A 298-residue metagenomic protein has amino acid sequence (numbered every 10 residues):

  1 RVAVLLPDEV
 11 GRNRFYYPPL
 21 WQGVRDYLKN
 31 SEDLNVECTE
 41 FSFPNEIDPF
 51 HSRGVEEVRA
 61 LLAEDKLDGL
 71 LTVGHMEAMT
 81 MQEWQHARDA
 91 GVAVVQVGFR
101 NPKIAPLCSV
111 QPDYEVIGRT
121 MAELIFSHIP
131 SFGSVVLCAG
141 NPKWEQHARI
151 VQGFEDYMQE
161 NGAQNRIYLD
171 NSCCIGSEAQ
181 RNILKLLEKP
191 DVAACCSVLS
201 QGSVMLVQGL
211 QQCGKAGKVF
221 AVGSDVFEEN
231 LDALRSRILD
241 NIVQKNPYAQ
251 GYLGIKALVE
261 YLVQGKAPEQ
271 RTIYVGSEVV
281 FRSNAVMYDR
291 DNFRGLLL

Functional and structural regions predicted by a protein language model:
P7-P19, T39-V55, H75-M76, V110-T120 (+5 more regions): Hinge/beta->alpha junction and helix N-cap segments in small-molecule ligand-binding domains
R25-T39: Signal peptide-proximal N-terminal region of secreted/periplasmic/extracellular or secretory-lumen proteins
K29, H86-D89, Q159: Anion (oxyanion) recognition and catalysis
V55-D89, G153-F154, R166-A233: Hydrophobic alpha-helical
G69, G91-V95, C108, S134 (+1 more regions): Proline-centered loop/turn at the N-terminus of a beta-strand
H75-V116, F227-D240: Flexible loop/hinge segments that line or gate small-molecule binding clefts
P142, M158-N161, N246-L298: Hinge/cleft segment of the Venus flytrap/periplasmic-binding protein
